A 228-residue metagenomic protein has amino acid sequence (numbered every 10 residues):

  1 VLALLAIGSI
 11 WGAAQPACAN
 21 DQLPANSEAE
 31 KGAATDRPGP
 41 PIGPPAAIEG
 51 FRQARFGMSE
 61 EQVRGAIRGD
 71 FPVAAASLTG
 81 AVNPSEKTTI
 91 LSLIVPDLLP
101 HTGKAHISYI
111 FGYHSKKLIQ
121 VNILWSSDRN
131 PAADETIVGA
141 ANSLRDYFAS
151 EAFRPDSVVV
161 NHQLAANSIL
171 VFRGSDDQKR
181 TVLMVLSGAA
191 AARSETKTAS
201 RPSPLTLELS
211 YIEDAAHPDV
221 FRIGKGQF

Functional and structural regions predicted by a protein language model:
L2-G12: Bacterial N-terminal signal peptides
A3, P41-P44, I48, I107 (+1 more regions): Hydrophobic alpha-helical context, especially transmembrane and signal-peptide helices
S9, A46, L99-H101: Generic marker of residues within folded, mature protein domains
G12-D21: Boundary at the C-terminal end of the N-terminal hydrophobic targeting segment
N20-T79, N83, Q120-F228: Non-cytosolic coordination micro-motifs
S77-S127: Mid-chain, structured segments of secreted extracytoplasmic proteins
